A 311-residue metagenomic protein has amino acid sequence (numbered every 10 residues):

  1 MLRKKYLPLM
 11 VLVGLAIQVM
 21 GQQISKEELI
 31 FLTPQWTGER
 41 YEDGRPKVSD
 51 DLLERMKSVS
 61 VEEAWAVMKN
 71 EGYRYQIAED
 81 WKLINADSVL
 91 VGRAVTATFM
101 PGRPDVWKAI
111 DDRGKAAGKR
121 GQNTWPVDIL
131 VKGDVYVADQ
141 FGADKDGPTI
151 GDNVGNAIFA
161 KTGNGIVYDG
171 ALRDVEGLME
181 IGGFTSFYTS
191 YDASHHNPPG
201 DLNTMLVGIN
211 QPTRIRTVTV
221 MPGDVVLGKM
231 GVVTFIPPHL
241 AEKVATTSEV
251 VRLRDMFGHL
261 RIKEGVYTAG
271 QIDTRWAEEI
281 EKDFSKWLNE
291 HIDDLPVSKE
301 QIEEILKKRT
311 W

Functional and structural regions predicted by a protein language model:
M1-P8: Bacterial N-terminal signal peptides that target proteins for export
P8-Q18: Bacterial N-terminal signal peptides
Q22-W65: N-terminal pre-domain segments of enzymes
G44, I158, D224-V226: Buried hydrophobic positions in well-ordered alpha/beta secondary-structure cores of metabolic enzymes
R45, G231-V233: Structural motif
M56-E63, V67-P222, F235-E279, N289-Q301 (+1 more regions): Feature captures the catalytic cores and cofactor-binding loops of soluble hydro-lyases/lyases that act on carboxylate
